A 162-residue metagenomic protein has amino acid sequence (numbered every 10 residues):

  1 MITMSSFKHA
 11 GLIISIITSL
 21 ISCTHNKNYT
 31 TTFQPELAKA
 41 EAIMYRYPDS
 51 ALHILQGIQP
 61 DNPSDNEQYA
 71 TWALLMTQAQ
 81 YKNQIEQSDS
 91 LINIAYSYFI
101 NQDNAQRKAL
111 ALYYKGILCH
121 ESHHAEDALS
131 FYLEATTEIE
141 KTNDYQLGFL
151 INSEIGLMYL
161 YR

Functional and structural regions predicted by a protein language model:
I2-G11: Bacterial N-terminal signal peptides that target proteins for export
G11-S19: Bacterial N-terminal signal peptides
I16, C23-R162: A "functional boundary" signal
